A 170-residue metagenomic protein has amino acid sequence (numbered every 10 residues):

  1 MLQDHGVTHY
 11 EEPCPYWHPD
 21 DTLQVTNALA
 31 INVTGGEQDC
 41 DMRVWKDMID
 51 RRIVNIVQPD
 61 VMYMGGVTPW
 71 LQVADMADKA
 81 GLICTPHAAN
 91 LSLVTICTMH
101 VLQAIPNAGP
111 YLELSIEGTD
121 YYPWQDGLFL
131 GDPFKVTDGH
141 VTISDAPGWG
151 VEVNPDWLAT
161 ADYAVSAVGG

Functional and structural regions predicted by a protein language model:
Q3-H9, P15-H140, S144: Shared catalytic-loop signature of beta/alpha-barrel
P147-G170: Extended hydrophobic packing segments that form well-structured cores
